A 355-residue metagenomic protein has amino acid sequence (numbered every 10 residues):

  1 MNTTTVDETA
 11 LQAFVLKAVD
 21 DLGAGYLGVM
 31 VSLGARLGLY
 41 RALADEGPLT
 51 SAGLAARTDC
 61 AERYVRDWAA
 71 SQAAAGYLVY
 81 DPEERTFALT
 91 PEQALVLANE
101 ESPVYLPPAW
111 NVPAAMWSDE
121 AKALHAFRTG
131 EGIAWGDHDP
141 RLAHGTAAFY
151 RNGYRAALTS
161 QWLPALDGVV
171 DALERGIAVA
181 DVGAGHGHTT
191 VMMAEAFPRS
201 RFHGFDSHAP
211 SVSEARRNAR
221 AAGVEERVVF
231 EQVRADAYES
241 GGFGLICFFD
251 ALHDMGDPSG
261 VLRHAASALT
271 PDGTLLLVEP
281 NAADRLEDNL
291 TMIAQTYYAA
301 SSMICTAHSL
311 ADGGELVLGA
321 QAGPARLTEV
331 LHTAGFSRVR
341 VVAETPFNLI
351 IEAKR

Functional and structural regions predicted by a protein language model:
T9, D20-G34, A42, S71-I177: Conserved Class I S-adenosyl-L-methionine-dependent methyltransferase catalytic core
A178-A180, T190-D236: Class I SAM-dependent methyltransferase SAM/SAH-binding core
G183-G187: Class I SAM-dependent methyltransferase "Motif I" SAM/SAH-binding loop
D236-I246: A short acidic, Gly/Pro-enriched loop at the edge of an enzyme's catalytic core that lines a small-molecule cofactor
G244-P258: A short SAM/SAH-binding and catalytic strip from SAM-dependent methyltransferases
S259-P271: A short glycine-rich, Lys/Arg-flanked "PGG" loop and its adjoining helix->strand segment in the class I
V278-T333, R340: C-terminal alpha-helical "lid/dimerization" subdomain adjacent to the S-adenosyl-L-methionine
G335-R355: Core SAM-dependent methyltransferase catalytic element
